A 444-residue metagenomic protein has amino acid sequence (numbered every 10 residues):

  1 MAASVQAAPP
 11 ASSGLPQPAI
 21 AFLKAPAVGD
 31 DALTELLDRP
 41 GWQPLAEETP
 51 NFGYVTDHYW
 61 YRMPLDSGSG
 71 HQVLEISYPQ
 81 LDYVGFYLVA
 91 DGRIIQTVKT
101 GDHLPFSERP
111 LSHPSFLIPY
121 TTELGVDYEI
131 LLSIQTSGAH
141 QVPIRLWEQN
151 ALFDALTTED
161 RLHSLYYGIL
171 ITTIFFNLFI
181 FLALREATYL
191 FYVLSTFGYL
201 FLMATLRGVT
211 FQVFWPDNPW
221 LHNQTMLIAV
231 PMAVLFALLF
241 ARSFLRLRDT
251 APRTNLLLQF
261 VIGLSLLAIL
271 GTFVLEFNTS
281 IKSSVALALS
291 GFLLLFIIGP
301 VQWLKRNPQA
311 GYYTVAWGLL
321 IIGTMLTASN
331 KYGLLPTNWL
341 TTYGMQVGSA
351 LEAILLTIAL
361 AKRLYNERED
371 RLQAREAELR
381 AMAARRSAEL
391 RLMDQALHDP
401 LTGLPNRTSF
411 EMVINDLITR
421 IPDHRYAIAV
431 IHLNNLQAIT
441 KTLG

Functional and structural regions predicted by a protein language model:
V5-E159: Soluble non-transmembrane domains of integral membrane proteins
T157-I180, A288-P300: First transmembrane helix
F175-T196: Juxtamembrane interface at the cytosolic side of transmembrane helices
F201-S243, L247-E378: Interfacial "cap-and-anchor" motif at the non-cytosolic start of specific transmembrane alpha-helices
A359-K362, N366-H398, M412, D416: Amphipathic alpha-helical coiled-coil "transmission" helices that mediate dimerization and conformational coupling
L390-M412, I431-L443: Conserved nucleotide-binding and Mg2+-coordinating catalytic segments in signaling enzymes
A427: Cell-envelope/extracellular polymer assembly enzymes that use nucleotide-activated donors
